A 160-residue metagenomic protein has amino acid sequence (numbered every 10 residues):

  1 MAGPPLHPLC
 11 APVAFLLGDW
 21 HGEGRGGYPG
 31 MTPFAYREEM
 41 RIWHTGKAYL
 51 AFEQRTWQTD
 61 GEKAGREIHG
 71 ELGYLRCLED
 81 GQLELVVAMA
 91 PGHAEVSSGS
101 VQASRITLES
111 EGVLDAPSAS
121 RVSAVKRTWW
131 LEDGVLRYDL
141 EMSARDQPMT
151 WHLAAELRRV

Functional and structural regions predicted by a protein language model:
M1-Y49, W57-E67, D133, E141 (+1 more regions): Amphipathic/hydrophobic helical signal segments and adjacent flexible N-terminal regions that mediate secretion
G22, A51-Q54, L83-V87, I106-S110 (+1 more regions): Short hydrophobic/aromatic-rich beta-strand segments that constitute the beta-sheet cores of beta-sandwich/beta-barrel
M31-P33, W43, R66, R76 (+5 more regions): Sterically constrained small-residue positions within well-ordered secondary structures of folded domains
R37-W43, E71-R76, V96-S100, A124-W130 (+2 more regions): Hydrophobic/aromatic beta-strand elements that line small-molecule binding cavities or substrate pockets in beta-rich
T45-G46, L78-D80, Q102-A103: Short acidic-glycine loop/turn motifs at beta-strand connectors
R55-W57, A88-P91, E111-D115, E141-R145: Secondary-structure transition/turn motif
T59-S98: Helix-adjacent hinge/juxtasegments
A90-A94, S100-K126: Acidic, glycine-rich flexible loop segments
